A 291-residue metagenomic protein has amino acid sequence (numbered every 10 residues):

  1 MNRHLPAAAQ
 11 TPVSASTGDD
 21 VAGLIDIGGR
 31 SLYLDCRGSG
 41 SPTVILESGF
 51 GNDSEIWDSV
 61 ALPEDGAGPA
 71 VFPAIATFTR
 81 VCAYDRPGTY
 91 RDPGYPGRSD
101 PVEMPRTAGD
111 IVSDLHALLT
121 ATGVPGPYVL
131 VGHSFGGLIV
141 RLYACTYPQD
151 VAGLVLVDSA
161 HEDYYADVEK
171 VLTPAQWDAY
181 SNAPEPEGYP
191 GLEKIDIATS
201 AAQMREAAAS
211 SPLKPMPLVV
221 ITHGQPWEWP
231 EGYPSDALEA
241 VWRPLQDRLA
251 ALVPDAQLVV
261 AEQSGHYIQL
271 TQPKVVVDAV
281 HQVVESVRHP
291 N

Functional and structural regions predicted by a protein language model:
P12-S31: N-terminal cap/lid segment of alpha/beta-hydrolase-fold proteins
I27-G94: Conserved HGGG/HGGXW glycine-rich cap/lid loop of the alpha/beta-hydrolase fold
E47, Y84-R86, V157, T222 (+1 more regions): Alpha/beta-hydrolase
A67-P73, A83-V129: Active-site loop/oxyanion-hole signature of alpha/beta-hydrolase fold enzymes
T122-D163: Conserved hydrolase catalytic core segment
V155-I195, W229-Y233: Flexible "cap/lid" loop of the alpha/beta hydrolase fold
P230-S264, V283: Conserved loop-alpha-helix segment in the C-terminal half of the alpha/beta-hydrolase fold that carries the catalytic
P254-N291: Catalytic active-site module of serine/aspartate enzymes centered on a nucleophile-bearing elbow/loop
